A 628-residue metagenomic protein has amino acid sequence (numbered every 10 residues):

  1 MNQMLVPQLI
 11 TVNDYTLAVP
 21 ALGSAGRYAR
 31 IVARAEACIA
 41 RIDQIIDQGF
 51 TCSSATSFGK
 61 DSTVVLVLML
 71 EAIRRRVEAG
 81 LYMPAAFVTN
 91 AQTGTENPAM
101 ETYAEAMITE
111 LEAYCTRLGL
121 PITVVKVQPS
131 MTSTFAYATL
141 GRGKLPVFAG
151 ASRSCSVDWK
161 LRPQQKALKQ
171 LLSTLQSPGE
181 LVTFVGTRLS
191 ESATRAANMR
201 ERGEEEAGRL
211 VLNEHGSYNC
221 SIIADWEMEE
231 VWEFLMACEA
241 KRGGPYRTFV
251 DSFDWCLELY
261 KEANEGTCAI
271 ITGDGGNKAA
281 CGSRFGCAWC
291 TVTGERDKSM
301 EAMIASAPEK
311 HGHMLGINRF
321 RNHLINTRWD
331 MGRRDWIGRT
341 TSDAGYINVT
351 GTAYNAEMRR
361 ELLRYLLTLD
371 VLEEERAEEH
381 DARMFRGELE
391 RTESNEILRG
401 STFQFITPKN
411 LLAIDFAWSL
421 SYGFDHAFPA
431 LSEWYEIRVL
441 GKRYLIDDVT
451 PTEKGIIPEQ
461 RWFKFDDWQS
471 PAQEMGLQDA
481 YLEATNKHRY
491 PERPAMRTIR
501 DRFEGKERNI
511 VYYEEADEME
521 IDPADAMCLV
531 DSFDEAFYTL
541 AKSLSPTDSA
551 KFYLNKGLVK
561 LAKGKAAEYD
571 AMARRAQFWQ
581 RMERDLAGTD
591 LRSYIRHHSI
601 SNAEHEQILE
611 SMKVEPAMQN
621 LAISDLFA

Functional and structural regions predicted by a protein language model:
N2-A55, K60-A628: Nucleotide-activated chemistry modules centered on ATP-dependent adenylation/adenylyltransferase
